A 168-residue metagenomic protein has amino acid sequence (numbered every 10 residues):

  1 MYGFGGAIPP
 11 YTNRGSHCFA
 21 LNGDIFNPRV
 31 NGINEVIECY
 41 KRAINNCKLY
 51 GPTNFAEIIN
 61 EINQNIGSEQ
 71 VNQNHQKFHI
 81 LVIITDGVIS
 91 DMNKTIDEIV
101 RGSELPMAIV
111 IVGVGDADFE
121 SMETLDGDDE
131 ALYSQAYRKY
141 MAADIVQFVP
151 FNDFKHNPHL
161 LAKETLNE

Functional and structural regions predicted by a protein language model:
M1-E168: Acidic, low-complexity intrinsically disordered regions
